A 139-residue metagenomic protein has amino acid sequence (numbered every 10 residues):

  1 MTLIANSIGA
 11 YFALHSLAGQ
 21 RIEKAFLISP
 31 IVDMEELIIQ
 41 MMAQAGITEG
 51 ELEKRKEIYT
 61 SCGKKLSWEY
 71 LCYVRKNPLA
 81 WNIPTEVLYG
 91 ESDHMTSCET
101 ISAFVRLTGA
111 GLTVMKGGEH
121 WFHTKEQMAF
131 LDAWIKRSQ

Functional and structural regions predicted by a protein language model:
M1: Conserved acidic catalytic loop of the alpha/beta-hydrolase fold
I4-A13: Gly/Ala-rich beta-loop-alpha elbow adjacent to hydrolase catalytic centers
S16-L17: Aromatic pocket-lining residues of Rossmann-like dinucleotide-binding sites
R21-V114, G118-S138: The alpha/beta-hydrolase serine catalytic core
